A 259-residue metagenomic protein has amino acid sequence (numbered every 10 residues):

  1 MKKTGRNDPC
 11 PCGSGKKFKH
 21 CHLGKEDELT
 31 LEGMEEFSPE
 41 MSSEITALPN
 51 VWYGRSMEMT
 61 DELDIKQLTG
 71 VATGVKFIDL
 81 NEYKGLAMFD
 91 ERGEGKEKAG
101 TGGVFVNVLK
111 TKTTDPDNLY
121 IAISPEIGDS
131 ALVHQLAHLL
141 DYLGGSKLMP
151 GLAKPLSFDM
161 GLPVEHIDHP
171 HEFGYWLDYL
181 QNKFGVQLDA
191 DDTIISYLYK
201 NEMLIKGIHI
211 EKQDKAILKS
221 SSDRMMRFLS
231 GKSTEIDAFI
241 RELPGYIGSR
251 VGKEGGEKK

Functional and structural regions predicted by a protein language model:
M1-K19: Short Cys/His-rich zinc-binding micro-motifs
K2, F18-G103, I240, G245-K259: A metal-dependent hydrolase signature that marks the N-terminal structural subdomain at the beginning of catalytic folds
N107-L109: Catalytic phosphate/metal-binding cores of nucleic-acid and nucleotide-processing enzymes, i.e., regions that mediate
K112-V133: Short pre-active-site segment immediately N-terminal to the catalytic Zn-binding motif
E126, S130, Y142-N182: Post-HEXXH active-site segment of zinc metalloproteases
V133-A137, D141: Short active-site segment of divalent metal-dependent hydrolases/proteases that encodes the spacing between
L156, L198-K259: Pan-zinc metallopeptidase signature
L180-Y197: Short helix/loop segments within enzyme catalytic domains that coordinate or immediately flank catalytic cofactors
